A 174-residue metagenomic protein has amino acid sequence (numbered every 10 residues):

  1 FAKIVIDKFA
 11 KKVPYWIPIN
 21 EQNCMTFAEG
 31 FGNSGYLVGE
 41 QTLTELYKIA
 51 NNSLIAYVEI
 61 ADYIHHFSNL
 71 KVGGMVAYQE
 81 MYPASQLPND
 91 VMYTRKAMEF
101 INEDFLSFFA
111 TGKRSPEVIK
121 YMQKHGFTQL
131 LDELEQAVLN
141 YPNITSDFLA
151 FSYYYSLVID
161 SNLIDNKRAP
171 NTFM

Functional and structural regions predicted by a protein language model:
F1-M174: Active-site region of glycoside hydrolase catalytic domains
